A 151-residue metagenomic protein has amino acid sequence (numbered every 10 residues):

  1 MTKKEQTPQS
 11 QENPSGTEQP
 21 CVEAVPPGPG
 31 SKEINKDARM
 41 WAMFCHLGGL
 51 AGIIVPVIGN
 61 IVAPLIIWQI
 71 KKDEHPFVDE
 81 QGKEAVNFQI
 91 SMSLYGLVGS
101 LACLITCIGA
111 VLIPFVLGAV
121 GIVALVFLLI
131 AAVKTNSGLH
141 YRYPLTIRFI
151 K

Functional and structural regions predicted by a protein language model:
M1-D37, F149-K151: Low-complexity, intrinsically disordered extramembrane tails and loops of integral membrane proteins
P29-M43, V86-Q89: Short, Lys/Arg-rich cytosolic juxtamembrane segment immediately N-terminal
M43-I61, N87-L128: Hydrophobic alpha-helical transmembrane segments in multi-pass membrane proteins
G59-I70: Membrane-water interface of transmembrane alpha-helices
V62, S137-I150: Juxtamembrane/interfacial segments flanking transmembrane helices
Q69-Y95, V133-R142: Amphipathic, cytosolic membrane-interfacial segments at TM-TM junctions
